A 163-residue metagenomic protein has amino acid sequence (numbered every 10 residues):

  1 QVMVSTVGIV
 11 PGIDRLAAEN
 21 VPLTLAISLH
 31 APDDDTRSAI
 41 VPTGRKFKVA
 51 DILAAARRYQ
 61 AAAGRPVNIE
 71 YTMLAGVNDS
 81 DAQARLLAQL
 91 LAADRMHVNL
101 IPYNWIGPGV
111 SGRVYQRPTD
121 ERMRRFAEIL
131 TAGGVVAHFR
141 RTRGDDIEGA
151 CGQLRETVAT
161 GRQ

Functional and structural regions predicted by a protein language model:
Q1-G133: Conserved AdoMet/S-adenosylmethionine-binding subsite of the radical SAM
L100, F139-R141: A structural preference for short, hydrophobic beta-strand core positions in alpha/beta folds
A132, T142-Q163: Radical SAM enzyme core and accessory elements
V136: C-terminal interaction modules of eukaryotic adaptor/scaffold proteins
